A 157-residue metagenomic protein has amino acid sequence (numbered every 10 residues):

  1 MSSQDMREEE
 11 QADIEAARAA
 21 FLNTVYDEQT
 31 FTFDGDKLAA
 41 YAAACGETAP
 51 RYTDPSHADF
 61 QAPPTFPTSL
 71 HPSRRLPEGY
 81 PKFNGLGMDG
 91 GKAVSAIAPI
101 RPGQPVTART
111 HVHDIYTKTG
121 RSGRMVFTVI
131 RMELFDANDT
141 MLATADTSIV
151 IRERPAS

Functional and structural regions predicted by a protein language model:
S2-E15, P99-S157: HotDog/MaoC-like acyl-thioester-processing domains
S2-G91, A156: Hot-dog-fold acyl-thioester-processing enzymes
T32, A93-S95, S148-V150: Generic structural detector for well-ordered beta-strands
